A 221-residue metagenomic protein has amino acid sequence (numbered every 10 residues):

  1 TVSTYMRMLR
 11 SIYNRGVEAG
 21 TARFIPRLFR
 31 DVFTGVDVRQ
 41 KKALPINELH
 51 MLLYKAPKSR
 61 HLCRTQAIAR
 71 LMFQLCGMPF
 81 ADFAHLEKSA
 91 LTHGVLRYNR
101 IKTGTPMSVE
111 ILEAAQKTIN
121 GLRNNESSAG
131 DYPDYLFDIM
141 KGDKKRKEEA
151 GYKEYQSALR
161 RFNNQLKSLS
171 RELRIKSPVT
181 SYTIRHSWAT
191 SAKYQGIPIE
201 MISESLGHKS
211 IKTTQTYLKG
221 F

Functional and structural regions predicted by a protein language model:
T1-L28, M78: N-terminal DNA-binding recognition helix of tyrosine site-specific recombinases/integrases
P26-F80, A84: Basic, Lys/Arg- and aromatic-enriched nucleic-acid-binding interface segment
R30-D31, H85-N124: Conserved tyrosine-mediated DNA breakage-rejoining catalytic core shared by Y-recombinases
A43, R100-G104, G142-D143, L206-F221: Catalytic-site neighborhood detector that most strongly recognizes the C-terminal catalytic loop/helix of tyrosine
L49, L112-K176: Active-site/catalytic core of tyrosine-dependent DNA strand-transfer enzymes
P57-S59, R97-E110, E149-A158, S177-T183: Short, contiguous acidic/charged loop-to-helix segments that flank catalytic cores in large enzymes
R70, Q74, M78-D82, T183-K209: C-terminal catalytic core of tyrosine-transesterase DNA break-rejoin enzymes
S89-V95, S170, I175-S177, I197-T216: Short, polar N-cap/turn motifs at the start of nucleic acid-interacting alpha helices
